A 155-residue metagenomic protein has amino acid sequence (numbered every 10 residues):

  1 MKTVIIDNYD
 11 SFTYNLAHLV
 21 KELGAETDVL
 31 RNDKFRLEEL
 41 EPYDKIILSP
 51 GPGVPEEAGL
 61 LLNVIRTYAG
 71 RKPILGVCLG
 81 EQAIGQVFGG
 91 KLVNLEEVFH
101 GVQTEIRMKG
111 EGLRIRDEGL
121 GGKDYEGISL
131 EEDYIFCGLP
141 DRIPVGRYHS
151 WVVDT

Functional and structural regions predicted by a protein language model:
M1-V4: Extreme N-terminal starter segment of soluble prokaryotic enzymes
T13: Active-site-adjacent helical/loop segments in soluble small-molecule enzymes
A17-E26: Two-component/phosphorelay signaling modules centered on CheY-like receiver
E26-K34: A short beta-strand-loop structural module common to alpha/beta enzyme folds
F35-Y43: Short amphipathic alpha-helix with an adjacent loop that forms part of the alpha/beta core around
Y43-G112, Y125-S129, D133-I135, P144: Cysteine-nucleophile active-site neighborhood
R114-G121: Intrinsically disordered, low-complexity repeat regions of secreted/extracellular protein precursors
L139-T155: Active-site oxyanion/phosphate-handling segment shared across diverse enzymes
